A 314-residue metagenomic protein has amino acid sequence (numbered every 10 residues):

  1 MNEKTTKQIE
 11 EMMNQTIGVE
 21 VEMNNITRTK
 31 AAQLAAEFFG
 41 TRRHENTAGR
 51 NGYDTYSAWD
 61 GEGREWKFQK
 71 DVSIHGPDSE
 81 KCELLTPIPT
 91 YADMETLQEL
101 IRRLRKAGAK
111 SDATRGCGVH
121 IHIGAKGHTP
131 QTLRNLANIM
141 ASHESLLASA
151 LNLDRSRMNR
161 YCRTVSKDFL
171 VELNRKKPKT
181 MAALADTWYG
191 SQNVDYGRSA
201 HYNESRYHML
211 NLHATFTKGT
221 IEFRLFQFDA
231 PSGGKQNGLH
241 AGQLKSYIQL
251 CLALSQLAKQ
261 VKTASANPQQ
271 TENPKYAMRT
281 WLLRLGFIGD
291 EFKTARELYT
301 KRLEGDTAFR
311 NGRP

Functional and structural regions predicted by a protein language model:
M1-A113, K126-P314: C-terminal accessory/tail domains of diverse enzymes
R115-I123: Short, conserved phosphate-binding/catalytic loop or strand-edge motifs used in phosphoryl-/nucleotidyl-transfer
